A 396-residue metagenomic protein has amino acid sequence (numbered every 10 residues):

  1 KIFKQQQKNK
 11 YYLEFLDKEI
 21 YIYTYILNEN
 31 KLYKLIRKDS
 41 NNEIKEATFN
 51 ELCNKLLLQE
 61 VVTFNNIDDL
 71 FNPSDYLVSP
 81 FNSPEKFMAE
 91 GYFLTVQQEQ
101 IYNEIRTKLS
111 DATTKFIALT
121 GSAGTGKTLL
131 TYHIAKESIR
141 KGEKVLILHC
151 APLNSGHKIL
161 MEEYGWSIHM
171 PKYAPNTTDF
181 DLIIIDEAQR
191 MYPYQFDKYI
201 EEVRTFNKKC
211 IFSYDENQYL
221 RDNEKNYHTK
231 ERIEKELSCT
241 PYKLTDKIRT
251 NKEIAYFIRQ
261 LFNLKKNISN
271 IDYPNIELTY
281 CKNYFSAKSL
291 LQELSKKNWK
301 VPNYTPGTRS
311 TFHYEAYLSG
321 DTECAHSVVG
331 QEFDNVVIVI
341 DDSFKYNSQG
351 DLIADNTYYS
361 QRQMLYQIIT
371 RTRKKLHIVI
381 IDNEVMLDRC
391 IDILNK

Functional and structural regions predicted by a protein language model:
K1-L70: Accessory nucleic-acid engagement/destabilization modules that flank
T48-F93, Q97, K108-S110: Long, charge-rich alpha-helical interaction segments
P84-S110, T114-T125, L129-L130, I134-E143 (+5 more regions): Conserved helicase motor core of SF1/SF2 NTP-dependent helicases
